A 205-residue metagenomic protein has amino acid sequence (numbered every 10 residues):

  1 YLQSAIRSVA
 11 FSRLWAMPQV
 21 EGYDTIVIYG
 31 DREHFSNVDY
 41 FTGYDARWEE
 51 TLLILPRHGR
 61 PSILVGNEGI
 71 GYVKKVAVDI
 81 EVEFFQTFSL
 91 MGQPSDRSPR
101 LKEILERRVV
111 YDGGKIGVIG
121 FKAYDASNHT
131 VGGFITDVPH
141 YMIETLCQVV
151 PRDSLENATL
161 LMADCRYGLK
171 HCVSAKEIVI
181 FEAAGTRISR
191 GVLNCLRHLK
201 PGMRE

Functional and structural regions predicted by a protein language model:
Y1, P201-E205: Short, intrinsically disordered, charge-balanced linker/junction segments flanking boundaries in proteins
Y1-R190: A composition/biophysics-driven feature that prefers long, compositionally simple stretches
R187-P201: Solvent-exposed, amphipathic alpha-helical segments
